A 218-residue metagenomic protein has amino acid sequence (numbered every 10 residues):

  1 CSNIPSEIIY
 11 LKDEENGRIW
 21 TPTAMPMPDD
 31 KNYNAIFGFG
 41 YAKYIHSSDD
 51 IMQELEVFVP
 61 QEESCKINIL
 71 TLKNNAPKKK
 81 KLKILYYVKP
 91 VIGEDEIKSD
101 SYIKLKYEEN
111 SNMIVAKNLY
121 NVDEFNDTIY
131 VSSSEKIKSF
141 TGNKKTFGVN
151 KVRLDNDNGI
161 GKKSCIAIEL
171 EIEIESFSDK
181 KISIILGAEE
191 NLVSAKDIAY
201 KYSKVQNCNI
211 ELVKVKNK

Functional and structural regions predicted by a protein language model:
C1-K218: Anionic coordination/interaction segments
